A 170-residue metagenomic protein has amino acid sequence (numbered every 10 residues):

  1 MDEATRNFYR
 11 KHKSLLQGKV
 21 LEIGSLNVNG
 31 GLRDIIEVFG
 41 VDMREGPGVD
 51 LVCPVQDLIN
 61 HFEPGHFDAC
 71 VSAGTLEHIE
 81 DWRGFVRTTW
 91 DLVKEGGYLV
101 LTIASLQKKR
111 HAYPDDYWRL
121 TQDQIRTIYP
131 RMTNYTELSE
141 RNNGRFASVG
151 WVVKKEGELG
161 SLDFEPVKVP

Functional and structural regions predicted by a protein language model:
M1-E3, D57, R145: General structural signal for secondary-structure boundaries
M1-S14: Class I SAM-dependent methyltransferase Rossmann-like catalytic core, especially the SAM/SAH-binding loop
K11-S14, G31, N142-N143: A general structural signal for short secondary-structure junctions and capping/turn motifs
G18-H111, D123: Conserved SAM-binding loop
E80-P170: S-adenosyl-L-methionine-dependent methyltransferase catalytic module, highlighting the catalytic core
